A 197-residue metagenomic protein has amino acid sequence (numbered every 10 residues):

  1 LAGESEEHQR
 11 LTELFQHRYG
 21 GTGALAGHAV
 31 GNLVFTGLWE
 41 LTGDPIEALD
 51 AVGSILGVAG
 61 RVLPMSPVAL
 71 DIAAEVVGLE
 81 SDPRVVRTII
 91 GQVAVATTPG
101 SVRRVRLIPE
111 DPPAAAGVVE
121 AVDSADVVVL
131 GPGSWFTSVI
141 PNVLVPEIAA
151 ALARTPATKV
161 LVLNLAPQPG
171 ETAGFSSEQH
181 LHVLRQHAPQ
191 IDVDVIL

Functional and structural regions predicted by a protein language model:
L1, T97-P99, I108-A115, A121-D123 (+1 more regions): Conserved phosphate- and dinucleotide-binding cores of soluble alpha/beta proteins, encompassing both enzyme active
L1-G100: Electropositive, gly/pro-rich neighborhoods at or near active sites that engage anionic ligands
A48, V52, V62, S66 (+5 more regions): General "foldedness" signal
R104: Adenine nucleotide phosphate-binding catalytic loops in nucleotide-utilizing enzymes
G131-S134: Glycine-rich beta-strand-to-loop/alpha-helix junction loops that act as flexible
I196: Extended, charge-enriched "interface" segments that sit outside catalytic cores
